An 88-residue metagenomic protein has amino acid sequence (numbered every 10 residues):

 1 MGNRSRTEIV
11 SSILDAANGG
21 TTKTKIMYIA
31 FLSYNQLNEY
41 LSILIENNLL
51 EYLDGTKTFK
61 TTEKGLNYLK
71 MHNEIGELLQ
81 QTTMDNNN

Functional and structural regions predicted by a protein language model:
M1-S11: Short alpha-helical segments that sit at the start of domains
A16-T22: Short capping segments at the starts of secondary-structure elements
T22-K23, T62: Residues that mark the N-terminal boundary/hinge immediately upstream of a DNA-recognition element
K25-I29: A short acidic, leucine-rich amphipathic alpha-helix
F31-E46: Short amphipathic alpha-helical interaction segments
I45-D54: A short, conserved structural fragment
K57-H72: Basic, amphipathic "hinge/linker" alpha-helix immediately C-terminal to the N-terminal HTH DNA-binding motif
E74-N88: Amphipathic alpha-helical dimerization/coiled-coil segments that flank or bridge DNA-binding/regulatory modules
